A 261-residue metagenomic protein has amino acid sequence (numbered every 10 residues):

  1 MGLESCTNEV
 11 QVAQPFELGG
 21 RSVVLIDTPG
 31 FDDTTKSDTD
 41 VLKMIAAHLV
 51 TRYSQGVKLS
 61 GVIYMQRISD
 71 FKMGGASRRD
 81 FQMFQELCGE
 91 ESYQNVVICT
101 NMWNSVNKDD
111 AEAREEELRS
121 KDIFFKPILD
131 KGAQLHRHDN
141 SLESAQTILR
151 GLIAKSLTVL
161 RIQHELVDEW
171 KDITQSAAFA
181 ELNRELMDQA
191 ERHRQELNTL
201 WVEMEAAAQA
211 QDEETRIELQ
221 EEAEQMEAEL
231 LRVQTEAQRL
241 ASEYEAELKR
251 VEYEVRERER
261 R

Functional and structural regions predicted by a protein language model:
M1-D33: Conserved G1/Walker A P-loop phosphate-binding module
M1-S5, P15-E17, K36, D40 (+2 more regions): C-terminal non-catalytic interaction/localization modules
C6, G30-D32, I68-F71, W103-V106: Conserved nucleotide-binding/hydrolysis micro-motifs of P-loop NTPases
T7-Q14, M44-V50, R79, R119-I123: Alpha-helical scaffolding within the catalytic cores of extracellular/periplasmic polymer-degrading hydrolases
R21-T28, G61-Y64, P127-L129: Surface-exposed beta-strand-to-loop junctions that form interaction patches on eukaryotic regulatory domains
T28, V97-M102: Hydrophobic, repeat-rich solenoid/adaptor surfaces of innate immune receptors and signaling proteins
T35-F71, R79-E91, V97: Inter-motif core of Ras-like GTPase G domains
M65, C99-N101, H138: Generic beta-sheet signal
